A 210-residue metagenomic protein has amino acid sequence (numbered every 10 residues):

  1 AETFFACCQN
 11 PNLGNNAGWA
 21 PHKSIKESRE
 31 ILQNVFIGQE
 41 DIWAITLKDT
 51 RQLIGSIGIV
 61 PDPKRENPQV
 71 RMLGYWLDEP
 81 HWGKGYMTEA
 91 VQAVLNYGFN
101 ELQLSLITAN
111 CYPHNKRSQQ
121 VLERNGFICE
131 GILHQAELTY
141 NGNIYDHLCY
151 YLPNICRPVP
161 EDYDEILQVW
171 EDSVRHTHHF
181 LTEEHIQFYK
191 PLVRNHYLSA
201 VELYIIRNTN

Functional and structural regions predicted by a protein language model:
A1-P11, I42, T46-N154: Acyl-donor (CoA/ACP) binding surface of acyl/acetyltransferases
A1-Q33, R157-E183, Q187-P191: A short, well-structured alpha-helix characteristic of acyl/acetyltransferase catalytic modules
N16-A20, P61, D78, N110 (+3 more regions): Conserved short-loop catalytic and cofactor-binding motifs
G18, I42-W43, S105, F180-E184 (+1 more regions): Short, polar/charged, Gly/Pro-enriched helix-capping and turn/loop motifs at alpha-helix termini and inter-helix linkers
L32-A44, R194-I205: A short helix-loop-beta-strand connector motif used in the catalytic cores of GNAT acetyltransferases and, in some
V35, E101-L102, L133, V174-T177: Hydrophobic recognition helices of helix-based DNA-binding modules
I37-G38, T50, K64-R65, K116 (+3 more regions): Short strand-connecting beta-turns/loops that link adjacent beta-strands
Y86, F127, H185-Q187, P191-H196 (+2 more regions): Non-catalytic interaction surface on structured domains
